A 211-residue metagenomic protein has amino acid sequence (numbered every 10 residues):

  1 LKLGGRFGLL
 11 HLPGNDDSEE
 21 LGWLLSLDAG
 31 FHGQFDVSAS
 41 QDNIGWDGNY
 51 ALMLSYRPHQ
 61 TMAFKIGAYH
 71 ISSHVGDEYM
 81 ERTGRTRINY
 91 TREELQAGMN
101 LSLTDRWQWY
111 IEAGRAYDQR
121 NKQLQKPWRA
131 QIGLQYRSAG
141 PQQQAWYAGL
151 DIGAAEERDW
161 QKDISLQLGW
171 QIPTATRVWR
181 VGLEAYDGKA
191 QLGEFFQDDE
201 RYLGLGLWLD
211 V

Functional and structural regions predicted by a protein language model:
L1-L24: Outer-membrane beta-barrel initiation region
K2, R129, Y202-G204: Short hydrophobic/aromatic beta-strand or adjacent loop that forms the aromatic wall/cage of a ligand/substrate-binding
L10-L12, E20, H59-T61, T104-R106 (+3 more regions): Outer-membrane beta-barrel channels and translocator barrels
D17-Y136, D187, F196-D199: Outer-membrane pore/translocation modules
L24-G30, Y147-G153, V181-Y186: Extended hydrophobic secondary-structure segments that form protein cores and membrane-embedded regions
L124-V178: Intrinsically disordered, low-complexity segments enriched in Gly and acidic/Ser/Thr residues that form flexible
L166, D198-V211: Outer-membrane beta-barrel "beta-signal"
G182-G193, G204-W208: A cross-kingdom marker for long, charged
